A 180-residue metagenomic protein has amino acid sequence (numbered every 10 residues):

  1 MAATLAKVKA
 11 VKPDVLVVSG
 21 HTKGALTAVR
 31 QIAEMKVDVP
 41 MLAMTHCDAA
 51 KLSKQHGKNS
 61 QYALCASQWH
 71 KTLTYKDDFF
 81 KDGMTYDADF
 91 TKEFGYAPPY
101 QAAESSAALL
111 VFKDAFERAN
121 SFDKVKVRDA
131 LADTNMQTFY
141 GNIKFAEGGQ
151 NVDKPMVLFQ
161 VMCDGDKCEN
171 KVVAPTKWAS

Functional and structural regions predicted by a protein language model:
M1-S180: Extracytosolic ligand-binding ectodomains
